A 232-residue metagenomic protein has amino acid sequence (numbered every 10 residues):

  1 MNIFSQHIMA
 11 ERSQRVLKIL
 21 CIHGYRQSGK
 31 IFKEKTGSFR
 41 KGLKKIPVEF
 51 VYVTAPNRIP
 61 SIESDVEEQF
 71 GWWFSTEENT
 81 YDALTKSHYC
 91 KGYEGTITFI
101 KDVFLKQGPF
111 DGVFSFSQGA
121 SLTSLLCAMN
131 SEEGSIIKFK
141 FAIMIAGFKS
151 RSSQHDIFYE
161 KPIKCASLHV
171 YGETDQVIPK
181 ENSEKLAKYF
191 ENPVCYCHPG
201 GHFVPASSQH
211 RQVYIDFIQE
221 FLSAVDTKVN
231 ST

Functional and structural regions predicted by a protein language model:
V16-P109: Serine-hydrolase catalytic machinery in alpha/beta-hydrolase-like enzymes
E34-G37, D156-I157, P179-K188: Short alpha-helix in the alpha/beta-hydrolase fold that links the catalytic acid
F114-T123: Gly/Ala-rich beta-loop-alpha elbow adjacent to hydrolase catalytic centers
G134-K149: A conserved short beta-strand
S150-R151, E173-I178, H202-F203: Acidic catalytic loop of the alpha/beta-hydrolase fold
I163, L168-Y171, D175: Short beta-strand/loop motif that positions the catalytic acidic residue of the alpha/beta-hydrolase fold
K188-P205: Catalytic histidine neighborhood in serine/cysteine hydrolases with alpha/beta-hydrolase-type architecture
A206-E220: Post-His helix in hydrolase/transferase enzymes
